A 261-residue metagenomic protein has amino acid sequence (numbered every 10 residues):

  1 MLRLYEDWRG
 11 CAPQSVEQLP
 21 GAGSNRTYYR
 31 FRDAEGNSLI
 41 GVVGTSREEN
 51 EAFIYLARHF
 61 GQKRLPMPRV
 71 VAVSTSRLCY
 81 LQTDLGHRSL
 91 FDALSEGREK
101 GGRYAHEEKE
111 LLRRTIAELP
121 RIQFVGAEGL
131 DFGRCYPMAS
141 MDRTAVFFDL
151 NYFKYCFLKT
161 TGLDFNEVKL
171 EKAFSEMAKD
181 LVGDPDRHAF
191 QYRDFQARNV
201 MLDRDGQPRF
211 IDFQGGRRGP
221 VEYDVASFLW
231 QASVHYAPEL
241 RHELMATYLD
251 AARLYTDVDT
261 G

Functional and structural regions predicted by a protein language model:
M1, Y5-W8, A127-A139, T144 (+2 more regions): An alpha-helical support segment within catalytic cores of ATP-dependent transferases
Y5-Q14, K63-L65: Short secondary-structure junctions
C11-Y29: ATP-binding glycine-rich phosphate-binding loop
P20, Y29-F148, Y152, K159: ATP-binding pocket architecture of kinase catalytic cores
N25-R32, I122, M177-Y223, H235-Y236: Active-site acidic catalytic loop and adjacent metal/ATP-binding pocket of ATP-dependent phosphoryl transfer enzymes
T27, L39-I40, P66, Y80 (+3 more regions): Protein kinase-like catalytic core scaffold
G129, Y136, S140-R143, F147 (+3 more regions): Glycan-recognition and catalytic cores of secretory/periplasmic carbohydrate-active enzymes
N151-T160, E222-V258: Active-site activation/catalytic loop segments of kinase-like enzymes and analogous catalytic loops in related
